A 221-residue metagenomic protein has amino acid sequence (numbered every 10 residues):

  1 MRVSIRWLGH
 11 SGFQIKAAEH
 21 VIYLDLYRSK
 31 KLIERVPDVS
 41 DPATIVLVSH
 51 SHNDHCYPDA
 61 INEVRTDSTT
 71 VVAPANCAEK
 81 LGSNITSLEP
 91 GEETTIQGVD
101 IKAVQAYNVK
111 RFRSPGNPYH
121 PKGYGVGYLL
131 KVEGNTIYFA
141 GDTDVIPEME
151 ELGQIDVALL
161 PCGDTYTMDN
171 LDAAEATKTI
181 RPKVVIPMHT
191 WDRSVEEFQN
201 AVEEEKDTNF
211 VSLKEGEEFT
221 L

Functional and structural regions predicted by a protein language model:
L8, A73-N135, V211-L221: Metallo-beta-lactamase
G12-S51, P58-E63, K110-Y119, T143-E151: Pre-active-site segment of Zn-dependent metallo-hydrolases
Y23-L26, P42-H52, V72-A75, Y138-G141 (+3 more regions): Active-site neighborhood of phospho(di)ester-bond hydrolases with catalytic His/Asp-centered motifs
S29-L32, H52-C56, A78-K80, E92-T95 (+4 more regions): Active-site environment of divalent metal-dependent phosphoester hydrolases
E34-S40, T94-G98, K102, P147-Q154 (+1 more regions): Short amphipathic alpha-helix with an adjacent loop that forms part of the alpha/beta core around
D59-V64, K80, S87, E148-E151 (+1 more regions): A short acidic, amphipathic alpha-helical/loop segment
S83-E93, A174, K178-L221: Binuclear metal-ion centers of metallo-dependent hydrolases, dominated by the metallo-beta-lactamase
R111-K178: Active-site-proximal loop/helix segments of hydrolase catalytic cores
